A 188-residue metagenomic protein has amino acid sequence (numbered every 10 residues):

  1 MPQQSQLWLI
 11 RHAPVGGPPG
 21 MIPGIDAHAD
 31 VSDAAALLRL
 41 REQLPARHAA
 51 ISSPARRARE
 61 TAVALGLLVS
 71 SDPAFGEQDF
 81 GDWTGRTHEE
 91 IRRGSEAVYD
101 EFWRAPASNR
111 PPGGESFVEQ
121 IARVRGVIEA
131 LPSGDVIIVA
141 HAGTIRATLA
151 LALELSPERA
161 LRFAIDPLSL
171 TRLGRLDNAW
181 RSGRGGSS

Functional and structural regions predicted by a protein language model:
P2-S70, G94: Active-site-proximal alpha-helix that buttresses catalytic centers in soluble enzyme cores
L7, H48, G134-G143: Generic beta-sheet signal
G16, R57-R59, E77, T144-A147: Short, active-site-adjacent cap segments at secondary-structure transitions
H28, L65-R123, R184: Phosphate-handling substructures
L38-E42, I121, R125-S133: Generic structural signal for well-ordered alpha-helical scaffold segments
S52-S53, A122, V139-A140: Short beta-strand scaffold positions
S156-R181: Domain-level recognition of soluble alpha/beta enzyme cores, biased toward histidine phosphatases/phosphomutases
S182-S188: Short, solvent-exposed aromatic-acidic interface loops
